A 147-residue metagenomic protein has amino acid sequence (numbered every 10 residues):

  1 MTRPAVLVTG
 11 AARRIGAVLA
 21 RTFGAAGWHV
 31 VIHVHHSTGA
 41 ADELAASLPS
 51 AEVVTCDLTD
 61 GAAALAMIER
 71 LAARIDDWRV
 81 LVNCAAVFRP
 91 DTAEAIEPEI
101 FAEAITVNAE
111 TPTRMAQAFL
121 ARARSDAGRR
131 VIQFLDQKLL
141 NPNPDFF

Functional and structural regions predicted by a protein language model:
A12-R13: Conserved glycine-rich cofactor-binding loop
A26-D42: Conserved glycine-rich Rossmann-like NAD(P)H-binding loop of the short-chain dehydrogenase/reductase
T55-M67, P98: The beta1-alpha1 cofactor-binding region of Rossmann-like NAD(H)/NADP(H)-dependent oxidoreductases
C84-P90: Conserved NAD(P)H cofactor-binding loop of Rossmann-fold oxidoreductase domains
T92-A93, E97-A102: Substrate-binding pocket helix/loop in short-chain dehydrogenase/reductase
A116-Q117: A short, exposed helix-loop element centered on a Lys and neighboring polar residues
G128-F147: Catalytic loop of short-chain dehydrogenase/reductase
